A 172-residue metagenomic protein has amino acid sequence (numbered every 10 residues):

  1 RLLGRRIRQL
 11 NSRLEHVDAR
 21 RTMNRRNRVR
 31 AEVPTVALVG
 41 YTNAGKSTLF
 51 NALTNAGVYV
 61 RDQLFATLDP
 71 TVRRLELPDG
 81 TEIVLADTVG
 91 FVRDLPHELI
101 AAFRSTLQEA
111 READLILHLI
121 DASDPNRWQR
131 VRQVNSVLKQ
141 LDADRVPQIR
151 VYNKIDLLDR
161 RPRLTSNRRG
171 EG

Functional and structural regions predicted by a protein language model:
R1-I116: Conserved G1/Walker A P-loop phosphate-binding module
F50, E171-G172: Tryptophan-centered motif/residue detector
L77-E82, F103-E171: Conserved C-terminal guanine-recognition region of P-loop GTPase G domains, centered on the G4
